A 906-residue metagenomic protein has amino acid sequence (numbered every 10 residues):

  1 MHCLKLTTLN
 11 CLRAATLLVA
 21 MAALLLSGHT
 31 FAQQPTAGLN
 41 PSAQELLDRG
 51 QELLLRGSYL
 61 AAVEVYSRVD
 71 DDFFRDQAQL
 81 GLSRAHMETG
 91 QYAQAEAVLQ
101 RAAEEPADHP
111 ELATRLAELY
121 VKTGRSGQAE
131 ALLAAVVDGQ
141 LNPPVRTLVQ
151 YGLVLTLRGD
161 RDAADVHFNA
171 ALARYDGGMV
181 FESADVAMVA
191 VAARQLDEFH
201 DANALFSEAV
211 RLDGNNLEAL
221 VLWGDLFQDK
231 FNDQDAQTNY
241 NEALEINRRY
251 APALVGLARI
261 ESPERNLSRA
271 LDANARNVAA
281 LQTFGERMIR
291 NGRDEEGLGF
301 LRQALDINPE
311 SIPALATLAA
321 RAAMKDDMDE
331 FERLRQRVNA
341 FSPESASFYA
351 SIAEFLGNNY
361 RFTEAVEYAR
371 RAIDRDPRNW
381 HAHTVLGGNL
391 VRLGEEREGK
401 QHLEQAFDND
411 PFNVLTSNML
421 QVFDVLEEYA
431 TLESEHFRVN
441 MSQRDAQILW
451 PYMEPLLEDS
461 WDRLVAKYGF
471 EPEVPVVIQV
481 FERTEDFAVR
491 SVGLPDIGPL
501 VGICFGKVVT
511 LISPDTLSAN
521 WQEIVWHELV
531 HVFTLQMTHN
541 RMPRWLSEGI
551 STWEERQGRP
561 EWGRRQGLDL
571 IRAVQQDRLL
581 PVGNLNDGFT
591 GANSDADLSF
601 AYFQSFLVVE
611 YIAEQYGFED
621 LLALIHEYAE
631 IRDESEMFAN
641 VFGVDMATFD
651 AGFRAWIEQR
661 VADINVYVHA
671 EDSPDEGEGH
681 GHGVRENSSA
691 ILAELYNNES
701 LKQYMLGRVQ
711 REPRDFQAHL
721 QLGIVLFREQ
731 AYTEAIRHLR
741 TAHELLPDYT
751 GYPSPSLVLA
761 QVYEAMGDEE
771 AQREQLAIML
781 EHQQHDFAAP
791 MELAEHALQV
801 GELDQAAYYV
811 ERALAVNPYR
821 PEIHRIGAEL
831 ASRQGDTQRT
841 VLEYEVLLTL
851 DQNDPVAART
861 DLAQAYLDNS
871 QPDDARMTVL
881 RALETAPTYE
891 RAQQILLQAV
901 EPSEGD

Functional and structural regions predicted by a protein language model:
Q34-A37, E45, Q51, L55 (+17 more regions): Beta/coil-rich, acidic/histidine-enriched accessory regions frequently appended to metallopeptidases
N40, F73-F74, A107, L141-N142 (+15 more regions): Short coil turns that delineate tetratricopeptide repeat
A43, D76-Q77, P110-E111, P144-V145 (+14 more regions): Helix-start (N-cap) detector for alpha-helical repeat units in TPR-like alpha-solenoids, especially tetratricopeptide
G57-A61, T89-V98, G124-L132, G159-A170 (+16 more regions): Structural signature of tandem alpha-helical TPR/SEL1-like repeats, specifically the intra-repeat loop/turn
G81, R115, Q150, D185-M188 (+13 more regions): Canonical tetratricopeptide repeat
E104, A131, G139, A204 (+11 more regions): Juxtacatalytic substrate-recognition/specificity segment
D329-E332, R392, R397-K400, M542 (+2 more regions): Amphipathic alpha-helical substructures
